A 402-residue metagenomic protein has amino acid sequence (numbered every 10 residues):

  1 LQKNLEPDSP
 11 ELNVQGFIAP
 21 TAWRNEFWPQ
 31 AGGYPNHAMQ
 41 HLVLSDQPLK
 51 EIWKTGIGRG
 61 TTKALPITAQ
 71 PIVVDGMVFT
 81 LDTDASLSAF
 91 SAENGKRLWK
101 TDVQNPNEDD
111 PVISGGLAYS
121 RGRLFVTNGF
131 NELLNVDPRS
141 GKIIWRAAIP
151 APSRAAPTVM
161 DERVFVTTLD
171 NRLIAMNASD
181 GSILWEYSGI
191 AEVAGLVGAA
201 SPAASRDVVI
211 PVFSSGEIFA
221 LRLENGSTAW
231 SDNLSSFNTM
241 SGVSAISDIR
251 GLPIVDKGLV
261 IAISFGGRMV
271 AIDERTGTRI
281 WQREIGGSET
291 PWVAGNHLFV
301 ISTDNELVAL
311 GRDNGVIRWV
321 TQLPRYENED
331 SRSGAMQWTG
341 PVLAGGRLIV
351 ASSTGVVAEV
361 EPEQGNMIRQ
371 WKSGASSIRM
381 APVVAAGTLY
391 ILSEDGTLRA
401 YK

Functional and structural regions predicted by a protein language model:
L1-D8, Q15-I52, T228: Blade/loop signatures of beta-propeller domains
W53-I72, K100-A118, W145-M160, I183-R206 (+4 more regions): Extracytoplasmic beta-rich repeat domains
D82-T83, V112, R121, N128-G129 (+6 more regions): Structural signature of WD-repeat beta-propellers
S88, L134, I174, F219 (+4 more regions): WD40 beta-propeller blade core
S91-N94, D137-G141, N177-G181, L223-G226 (+3 more regions): Short loop/turn segments that connect beta-strands within beta-propeller blades
V293, H297-R312, V316, V320-P362: Loop/turn-rich, solvent-exposed surfaces of beta-rich toroidal or solenoidal domains
S373-K402: Blade-level signature of beta-propeller repeat domains, shared across WD40, Kelch, NHL, RCC1 and BNR/Asp-box propellers
